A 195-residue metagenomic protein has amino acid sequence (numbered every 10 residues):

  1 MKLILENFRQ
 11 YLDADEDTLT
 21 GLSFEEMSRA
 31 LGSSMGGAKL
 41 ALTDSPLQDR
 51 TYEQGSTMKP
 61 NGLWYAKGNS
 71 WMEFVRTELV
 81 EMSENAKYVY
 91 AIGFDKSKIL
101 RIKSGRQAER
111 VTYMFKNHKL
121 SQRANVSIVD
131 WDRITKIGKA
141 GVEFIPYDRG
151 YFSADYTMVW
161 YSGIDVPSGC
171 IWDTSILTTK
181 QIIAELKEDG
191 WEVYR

Functional and structural regions predicted by a protein language model:
M1-E16: Short acidic, low-complexity intrinsically disordered linear motifs used for protein-protein interactions
E6, Q10, E73-T77, Y113 (+1 more regions): Charged/polar, solvent-exposed surface patches and flexible loops
D17-Y52, L79-R195: Active-site and NAD+-binding cores of ADP-ribose-processing enzymes
L47-N85: Extended catalytic/binding region for NAD+/ADP-ribose chemistry, centered on the ART fold
